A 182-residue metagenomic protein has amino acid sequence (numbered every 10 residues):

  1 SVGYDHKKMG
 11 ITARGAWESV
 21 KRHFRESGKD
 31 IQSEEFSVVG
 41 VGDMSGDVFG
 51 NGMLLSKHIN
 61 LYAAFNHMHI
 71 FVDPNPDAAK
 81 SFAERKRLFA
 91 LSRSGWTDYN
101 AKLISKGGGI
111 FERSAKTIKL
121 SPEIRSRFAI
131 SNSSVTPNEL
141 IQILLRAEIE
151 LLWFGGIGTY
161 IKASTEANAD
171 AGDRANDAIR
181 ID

Functional and structural regions predicted by a protein language model:
S1-D182: Non-transmembrane, aqueous-exposed alpha-helical and coiled segments at domain scale
